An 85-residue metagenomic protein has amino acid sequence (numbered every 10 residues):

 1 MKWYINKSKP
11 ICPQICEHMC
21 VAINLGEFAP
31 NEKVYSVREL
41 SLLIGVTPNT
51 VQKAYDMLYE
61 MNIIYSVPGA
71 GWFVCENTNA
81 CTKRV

Functional and structural regions predicted by a protein language model:
M1-V34, E39, T82-V85: Extreme N-terminal segment that seeds HTH/winged-HTH DNA-binding domains in transcriptional regulators
Y4, T47, E76-T78: Poly-acidic low-complexity segments
G26, G45, G69-G71: Residue-identity detector for glycine
K33-Y65: N-terminal helix-turn-helix
M61-V85: HTH-adjacent hinge/linker in prokaryotic transcriptional regulators
